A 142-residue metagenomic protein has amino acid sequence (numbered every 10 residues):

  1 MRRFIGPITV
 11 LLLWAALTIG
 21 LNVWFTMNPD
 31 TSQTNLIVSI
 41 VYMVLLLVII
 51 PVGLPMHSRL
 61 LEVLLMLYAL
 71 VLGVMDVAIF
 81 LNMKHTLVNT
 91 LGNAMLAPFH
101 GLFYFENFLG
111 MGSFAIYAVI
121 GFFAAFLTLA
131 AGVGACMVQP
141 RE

Functional and structural regions predicted by a protein language model:
M1-L46: Transmembrane alpha-helical insertion/packing segments
W14-L21, V71-M75, A124-A131: Alpha-helical transmembrane segments of multipass membrane proteins
S39-L67: Canonical alpha-helical transmembrane segments
L45-L54, V71-A78, G132: Membrane-cytosol interface at the C-terminal ends of transmembrane alpha helices in small multi-pass membrane proteins
I49-I50, A118-E142: Transmembrane alpha-helical segments in integral membrane proteins
V63-V88: Hydrophobic alpha-helical membrane-insertion segments
L87-Y104: Short hydrophobic, aromatic-rich alpha-helical segments embedded in or entering the lipid bilayer of multi-pass
L102-L127: Hydrophobic alpha-helical transmembrane segments
